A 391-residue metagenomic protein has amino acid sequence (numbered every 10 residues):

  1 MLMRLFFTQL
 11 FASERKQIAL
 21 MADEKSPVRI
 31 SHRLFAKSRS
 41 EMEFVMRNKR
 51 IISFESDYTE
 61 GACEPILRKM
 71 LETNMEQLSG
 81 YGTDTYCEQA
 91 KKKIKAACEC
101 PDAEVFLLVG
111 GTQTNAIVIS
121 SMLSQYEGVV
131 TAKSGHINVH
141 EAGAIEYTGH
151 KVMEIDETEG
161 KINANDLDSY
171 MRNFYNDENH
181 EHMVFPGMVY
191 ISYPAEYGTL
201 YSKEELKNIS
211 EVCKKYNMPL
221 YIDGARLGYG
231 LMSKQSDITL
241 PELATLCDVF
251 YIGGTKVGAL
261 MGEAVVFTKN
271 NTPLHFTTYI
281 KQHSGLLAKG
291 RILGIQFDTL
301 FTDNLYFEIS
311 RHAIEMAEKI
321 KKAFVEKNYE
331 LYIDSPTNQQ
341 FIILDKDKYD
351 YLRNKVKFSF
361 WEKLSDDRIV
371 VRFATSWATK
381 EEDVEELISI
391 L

Functional and structural regions predicted by a protein language model:
M1-R15, A19, D23, R33-F35: N-terminal mitochondrial targeting presequence
C63-G111, K133-N138, A144: Conserved N-terminal alpha-helix of the aminotransferase class I/II PLP-enzyme fold
S121-V139, D168: Conserved PLP-anchoring active-site segment centered on the Schiff-base-forming lysine
Q125-Y126, E318, A323-L391: Conserved C-terminal alpha-helix-loop-beta "cap" of PLP-dependent enzymes that closes/shapes the active-site mouth
G149-G187, I191-P194, Y201-N208: PLP-dependent aminotransferase-class I/II
T158, F185-P186, S192, L200 (+3 more regions): Active-site C-terminal subdomain of aminotransferase-like
Y201-S233: Catalytic PLP-binding core of fold-type I/II PLP enzymes
